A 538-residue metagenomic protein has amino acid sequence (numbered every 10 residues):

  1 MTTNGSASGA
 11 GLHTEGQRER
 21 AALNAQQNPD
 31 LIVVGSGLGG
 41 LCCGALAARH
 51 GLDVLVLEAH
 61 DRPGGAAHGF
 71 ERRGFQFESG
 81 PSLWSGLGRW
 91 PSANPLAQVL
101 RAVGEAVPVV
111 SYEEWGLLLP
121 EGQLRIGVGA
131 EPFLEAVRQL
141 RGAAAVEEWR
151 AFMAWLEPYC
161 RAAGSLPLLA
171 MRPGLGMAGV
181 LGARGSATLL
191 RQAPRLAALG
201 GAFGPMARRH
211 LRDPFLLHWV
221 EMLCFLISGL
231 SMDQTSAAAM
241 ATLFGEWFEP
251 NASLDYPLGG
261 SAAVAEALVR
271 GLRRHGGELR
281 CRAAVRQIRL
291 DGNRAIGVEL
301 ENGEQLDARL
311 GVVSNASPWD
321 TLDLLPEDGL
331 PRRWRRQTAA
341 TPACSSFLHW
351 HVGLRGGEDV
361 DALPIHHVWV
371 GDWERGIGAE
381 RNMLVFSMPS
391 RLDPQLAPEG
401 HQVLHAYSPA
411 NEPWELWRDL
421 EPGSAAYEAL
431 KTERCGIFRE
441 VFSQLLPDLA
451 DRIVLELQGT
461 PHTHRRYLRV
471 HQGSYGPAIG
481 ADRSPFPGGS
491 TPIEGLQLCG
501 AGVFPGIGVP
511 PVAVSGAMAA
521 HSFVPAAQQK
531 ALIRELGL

Functional and structural regions predicted by a protein language model:
M1-L31, R49-H50, E249, S484 (+1 more regions): Extreme N-terminal leader/targeting segments of oxidoreductases
G11, P257, A284-E399: Mid-domain catalytic core of redox enzymes that form a hydrophobic substrate pocket/lid adjacent to a catalytic redox
G16, A22-L168, P477-I479: N-terminal glycine-rich phosphate/pyrophosphate-binding loop and immediately adjacent elements
P81, A501-F523, A527: A conserved FAD-binding loop/helix module that cradles the flavin
E157-H275, R466-I479: Active-site/ligand-binding neighborhood in enzyme catalytic cores
D213, L217-M232, V385, Q444-P505: A glycine-rich dinucleotide-binding beta-alpha-beta segment and adjacent secondary-structure elements that constitute
G271-V285: A conserved beta-strand/loop element that lines the FAD pocket in flavoprotein oxidoreductases
R355-H462: C-terminal segments that line or cap access tunnels to active or ligand-binding sites in enzymes and enzyme-associated
